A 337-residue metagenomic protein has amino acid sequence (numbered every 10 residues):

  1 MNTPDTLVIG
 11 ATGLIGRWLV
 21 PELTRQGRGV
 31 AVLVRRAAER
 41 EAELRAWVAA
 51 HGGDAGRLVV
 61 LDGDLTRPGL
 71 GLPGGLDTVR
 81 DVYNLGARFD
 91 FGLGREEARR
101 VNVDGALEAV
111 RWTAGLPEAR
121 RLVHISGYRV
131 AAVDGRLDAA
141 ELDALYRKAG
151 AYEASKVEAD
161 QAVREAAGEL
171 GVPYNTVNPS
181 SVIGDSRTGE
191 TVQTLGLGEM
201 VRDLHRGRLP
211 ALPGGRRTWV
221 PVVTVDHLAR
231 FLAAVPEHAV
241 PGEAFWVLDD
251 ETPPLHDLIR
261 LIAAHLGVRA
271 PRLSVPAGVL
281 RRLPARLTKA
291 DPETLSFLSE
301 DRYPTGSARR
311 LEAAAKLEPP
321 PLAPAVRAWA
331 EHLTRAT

Functional and structural regions predicted by a protein language model:
P4-G27: N-terminal Rossmann NAD(P)H-binding glycine-rich loop of SDR-like oxidoreductase domains
D54-D104: NAD(P)H-binding glycine-rich loop region in Rossmannoid oxidoreductase-like domains and their noncatalytic homologs
Y83-L85, G92, E96-R100, D104-A151: Conserved Rossmann-fold NAD(P)-dependent oxidoreductase catalytic core, especially the SDR/UDP-sugar
G94, T188, E199-H227, F231-V235: A conserved pocket-lining segment of Rossmann-fold NAD(P)-dependent short-chain dehydrogenase/reductase
R147-V177: Active-site Tyr-X1-5-Lys
G184-L197, V235-F245: Glycine/proline-rich active-site loop of Rossmann-fold NAD(P)-dependent oxidoreductases
D203, A211-G214, R269, V275-P319: A hydrophobic C-terminal alpha-helical subdomain
F231-P292, R310, V326-A336: Mid/C-terminal beta-alpha module of Rossmann-like enzyme folds, strongest in SDR-family dehydrogenases/epimerases
